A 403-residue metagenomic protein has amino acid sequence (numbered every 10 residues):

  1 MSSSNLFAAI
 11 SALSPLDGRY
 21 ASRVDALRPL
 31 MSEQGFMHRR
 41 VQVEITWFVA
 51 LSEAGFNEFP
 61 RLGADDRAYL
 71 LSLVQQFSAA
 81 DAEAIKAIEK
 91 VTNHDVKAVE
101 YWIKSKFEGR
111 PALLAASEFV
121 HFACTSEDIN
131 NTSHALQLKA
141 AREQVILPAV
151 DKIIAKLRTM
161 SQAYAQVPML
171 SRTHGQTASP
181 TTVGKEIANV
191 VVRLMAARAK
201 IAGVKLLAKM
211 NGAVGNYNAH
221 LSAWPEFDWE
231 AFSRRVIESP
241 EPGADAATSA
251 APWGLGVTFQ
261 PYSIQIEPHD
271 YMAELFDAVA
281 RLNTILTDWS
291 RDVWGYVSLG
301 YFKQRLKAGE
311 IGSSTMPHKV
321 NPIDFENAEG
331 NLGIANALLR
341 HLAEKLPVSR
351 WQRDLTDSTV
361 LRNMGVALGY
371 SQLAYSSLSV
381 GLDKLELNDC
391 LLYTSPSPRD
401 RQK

Functional and structural regions predicted by a protein language model:
S2-H220, W224-I237, G312-S313, I323-E329: A helix-coil-helix interface module used to build multimeric assemblies and to scaffold catalytic/cofactor sites
P29-S32, I311-G330, Q352-V366, N388-L391: Short beta-alpha connecting loops at secondary-structure transitions that line or flank enzyme active sites
W47-L51, W102, K106, A141 (+12 more regions): Generic, well-ordered alpha-helical scaffold segments in large soluble proteins
E118-E127, N131, A163-Q176, G203-N218 (+4 more regions): Core alpha/beta catalytic barrel or barrel-like domain that forms the active/cofactor pocket in diverse metabolic
K139-L147, D151-I154, A188-V191, M195 (+6 more regions): Short amphipathic alpha-helical segments with heptad-repeat character
I264-K345: Glycine-rich anion/phosphate-binding loop at the beta-strand->alpha-helix junction
I334-L392: Long, amphipathic alpha-helical stalk/connector segments used for oligomerization, subunit docking, or mechanical
Y393-Q402: Conserved small/polar residues in nucleotide/adenosyl-binding loops
